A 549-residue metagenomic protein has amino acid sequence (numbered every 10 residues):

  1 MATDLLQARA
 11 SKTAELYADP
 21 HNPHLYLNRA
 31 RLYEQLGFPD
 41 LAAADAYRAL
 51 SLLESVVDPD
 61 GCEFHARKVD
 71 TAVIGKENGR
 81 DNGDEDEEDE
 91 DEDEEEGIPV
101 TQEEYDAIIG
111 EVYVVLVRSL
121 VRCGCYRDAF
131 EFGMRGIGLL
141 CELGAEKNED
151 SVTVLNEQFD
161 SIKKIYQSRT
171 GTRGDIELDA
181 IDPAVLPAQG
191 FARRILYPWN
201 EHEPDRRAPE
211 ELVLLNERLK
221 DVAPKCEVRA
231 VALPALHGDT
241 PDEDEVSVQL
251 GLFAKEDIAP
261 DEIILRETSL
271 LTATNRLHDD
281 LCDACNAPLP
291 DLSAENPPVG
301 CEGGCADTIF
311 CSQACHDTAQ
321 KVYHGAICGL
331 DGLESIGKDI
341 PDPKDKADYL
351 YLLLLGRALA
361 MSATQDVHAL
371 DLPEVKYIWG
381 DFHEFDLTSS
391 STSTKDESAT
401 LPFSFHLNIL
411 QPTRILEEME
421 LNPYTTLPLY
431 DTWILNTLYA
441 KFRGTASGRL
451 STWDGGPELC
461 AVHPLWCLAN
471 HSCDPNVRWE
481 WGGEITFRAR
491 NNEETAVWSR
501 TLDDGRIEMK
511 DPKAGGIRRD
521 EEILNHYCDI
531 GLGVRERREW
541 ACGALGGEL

Functional and structural regions predicted by a protein language model:
M1-L549: Short alpha-helical interaction motifs and adjacent low-complexity tails used for partner binding in regulatory proteins
